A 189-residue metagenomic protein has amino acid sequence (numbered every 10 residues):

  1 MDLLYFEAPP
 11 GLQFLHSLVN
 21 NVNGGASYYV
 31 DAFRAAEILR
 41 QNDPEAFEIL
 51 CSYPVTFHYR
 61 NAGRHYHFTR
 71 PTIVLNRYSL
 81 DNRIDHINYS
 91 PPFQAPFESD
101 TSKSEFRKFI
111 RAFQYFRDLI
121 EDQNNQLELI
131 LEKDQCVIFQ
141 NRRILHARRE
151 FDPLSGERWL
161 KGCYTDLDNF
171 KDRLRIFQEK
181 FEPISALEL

Functional and structural regions predicted by a protein language model:
M1-L189: Active-site environment of non-heme Fe oxygenases that use a 2-His-1-carboxylate facial triad
